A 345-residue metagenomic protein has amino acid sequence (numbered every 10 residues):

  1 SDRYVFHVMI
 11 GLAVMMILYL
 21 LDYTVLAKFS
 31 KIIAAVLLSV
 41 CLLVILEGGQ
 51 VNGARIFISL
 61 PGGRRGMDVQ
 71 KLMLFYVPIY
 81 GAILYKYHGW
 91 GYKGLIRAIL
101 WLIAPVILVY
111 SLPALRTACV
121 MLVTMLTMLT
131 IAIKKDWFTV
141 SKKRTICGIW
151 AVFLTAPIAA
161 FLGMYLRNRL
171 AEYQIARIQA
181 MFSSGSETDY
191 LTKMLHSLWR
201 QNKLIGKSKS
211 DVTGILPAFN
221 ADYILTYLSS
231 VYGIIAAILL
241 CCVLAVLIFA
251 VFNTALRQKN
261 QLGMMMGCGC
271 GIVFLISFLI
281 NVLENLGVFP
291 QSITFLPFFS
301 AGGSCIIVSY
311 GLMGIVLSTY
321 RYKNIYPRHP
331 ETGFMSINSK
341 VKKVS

Functional and structural regions predicted by a protein language model:
S1-N52, S304-P330: A structural signal for hydrophobic alpha-helical transmembrane segments in multi-pass membrane proteins
D2-F29, M73-W90, T127-W137, F249: Transmembrane alpha-helical segments and their membrane-water interfaces
F6-V14, S230-V251: Hydrophobic alpha-helical transmembrane segments
C41-M67, R169-A180, D211-T213: Membrane-interfacial helix-loop-helix modules of multi-pass inner-membrane proteins that assemble, modify, or transport
G94-V109, L115-R167: Hydrophobic alpha-helical segments of polytopic membrane proteins
S141-L240, L262, M266: Hydrophobic, glycine- and aromatic-enriched re-entrant/interface helices and adjoining loop segments
T254-F299: Loop-to-helix entry and N-terminal half of a specific, functionally important transmembrane alpha helix in multi-pass
N281-S345: A juxtamembrane structural motif centered on a specific transmembrane helix
